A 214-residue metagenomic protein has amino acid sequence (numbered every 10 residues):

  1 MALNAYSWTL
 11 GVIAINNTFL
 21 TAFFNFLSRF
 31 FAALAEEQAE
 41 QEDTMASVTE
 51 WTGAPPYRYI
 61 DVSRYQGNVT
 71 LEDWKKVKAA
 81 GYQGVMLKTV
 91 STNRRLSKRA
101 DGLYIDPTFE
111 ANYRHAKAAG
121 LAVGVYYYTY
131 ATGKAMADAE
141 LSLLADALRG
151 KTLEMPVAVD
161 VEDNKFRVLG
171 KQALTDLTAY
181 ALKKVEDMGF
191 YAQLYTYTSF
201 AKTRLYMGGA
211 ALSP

Functional and structural regions predicted by a protein language model:
M1-Q38: Gram-positive cell-envelope targeting signals
F19, F23-F30, T70-D73, I105-N112 (+3 more regions): Stable alpha-helical elements in mature extracytoplasmic
F23, L27-S91: Boundary/entry segment of secreted carbohydrate-active catalytic domains
E50-W51, E72-G81, D106-G120, L144-L153: Acidic (Asp/Glu)-rich catalytic clusters
Y57-D61, Q83-K88, A122-Y127, M155-V161 (+2 more regions): Structural recognition of the beta-strand scaffold that forms the well-ordered cores of secreted hydrolase catalytic
R58-E72, T89-T108, Y130-A139, K165-G170 (+1 more regions): Acidic-and-aromatic substrate-binding clefts and catalytic sites of carbohydrate-active enzymes
W74, S142-P214: Surface-exposed substrate-engagement region within the catalytic domains of secreted or surface-exposed extracellular
H115-G133: Substrate-binding cleft and catalytic face of glycoside hydrolase catalytic domains, especially the flexible beta-alpha
